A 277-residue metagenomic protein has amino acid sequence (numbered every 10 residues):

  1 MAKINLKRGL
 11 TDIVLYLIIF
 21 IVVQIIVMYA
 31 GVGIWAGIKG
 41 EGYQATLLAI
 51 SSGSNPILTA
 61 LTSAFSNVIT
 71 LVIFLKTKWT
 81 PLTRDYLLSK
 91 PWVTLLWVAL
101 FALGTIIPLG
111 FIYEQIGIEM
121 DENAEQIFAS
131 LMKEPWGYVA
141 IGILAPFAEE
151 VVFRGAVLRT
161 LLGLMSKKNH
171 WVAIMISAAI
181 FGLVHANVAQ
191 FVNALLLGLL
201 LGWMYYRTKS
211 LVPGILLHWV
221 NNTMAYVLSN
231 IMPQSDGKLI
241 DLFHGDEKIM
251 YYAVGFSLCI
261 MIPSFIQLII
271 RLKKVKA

Functional and structural regions predicted by a protein language model:
L10-I18, L95-L100, P135, V139 (+4 more regions): Hydrophobic alpha-helical transmembrane segments
L17-K76, W97, Y252-G255: Alpha-helical transmembrane segments in multi-pass membrane proteins
I19, L61, L144, I176-I180 (+2 more regions): Hydrophobic residues within alpha-helical transmembrane segments of multi-pass solute transporters/permease subunits
I21, I25-Y29, G33, Q190-E247: Functionally important transmembrane alpha-helices
A45-G53, W79-A148, L158-G163, K238-F243: Juxtamembrane helix-loop-helix connectors linking adjacent transmembrane helices in multi-pass membrane enzymes
I50, W219-A277: C-terminal membrane module of polytopic membrane proteins
V72-L82, M204-T208, I262-K273: Structural signal for the C-terminal ends of transmembrane alpha-helices and the immediately following loop
A148-I176, W203-S210: Membrane-interface helix/loop boundary segments of multi-pass membrane proteins
